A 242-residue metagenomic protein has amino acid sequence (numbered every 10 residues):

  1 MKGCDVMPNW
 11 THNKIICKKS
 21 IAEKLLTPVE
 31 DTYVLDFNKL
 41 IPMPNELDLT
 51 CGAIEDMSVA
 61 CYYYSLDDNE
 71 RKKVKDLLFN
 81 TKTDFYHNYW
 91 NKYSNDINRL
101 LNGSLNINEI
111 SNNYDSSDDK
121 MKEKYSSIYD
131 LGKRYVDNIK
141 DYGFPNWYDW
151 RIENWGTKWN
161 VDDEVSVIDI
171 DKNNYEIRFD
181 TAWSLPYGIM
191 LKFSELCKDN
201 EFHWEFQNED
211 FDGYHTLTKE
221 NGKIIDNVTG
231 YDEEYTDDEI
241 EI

Functional and structural regions predicted by a protein language model:
G3-I242: Long, contiguous binding/interaction regions
